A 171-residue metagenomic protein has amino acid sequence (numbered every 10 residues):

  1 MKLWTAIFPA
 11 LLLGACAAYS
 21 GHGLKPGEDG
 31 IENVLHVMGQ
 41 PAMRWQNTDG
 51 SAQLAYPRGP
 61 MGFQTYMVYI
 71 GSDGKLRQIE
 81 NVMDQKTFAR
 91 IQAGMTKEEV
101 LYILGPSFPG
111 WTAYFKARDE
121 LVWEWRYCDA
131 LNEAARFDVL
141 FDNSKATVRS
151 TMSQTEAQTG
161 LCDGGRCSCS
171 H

Functional and structural regions predicted by a protein language model:
M1-C16: Sec-dependent bacterial lipoprotein signal peptides
A17-H171: Residues within mature, well-folded domains
